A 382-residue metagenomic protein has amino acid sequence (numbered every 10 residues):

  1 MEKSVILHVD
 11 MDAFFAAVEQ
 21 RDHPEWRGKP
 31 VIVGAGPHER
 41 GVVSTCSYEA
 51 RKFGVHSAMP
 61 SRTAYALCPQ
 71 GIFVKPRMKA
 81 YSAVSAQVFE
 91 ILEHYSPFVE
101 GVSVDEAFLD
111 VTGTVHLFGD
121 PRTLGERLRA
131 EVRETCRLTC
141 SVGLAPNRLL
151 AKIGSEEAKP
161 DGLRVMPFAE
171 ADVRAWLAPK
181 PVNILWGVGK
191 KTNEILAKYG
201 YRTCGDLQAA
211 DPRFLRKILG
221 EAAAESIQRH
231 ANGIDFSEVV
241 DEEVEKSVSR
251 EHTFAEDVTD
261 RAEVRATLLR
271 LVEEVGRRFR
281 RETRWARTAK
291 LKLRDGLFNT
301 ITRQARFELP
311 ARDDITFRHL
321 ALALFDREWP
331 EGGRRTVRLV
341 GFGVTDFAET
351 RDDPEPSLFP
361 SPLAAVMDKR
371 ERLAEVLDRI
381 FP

Functional and structural regions predicted by a protein language model:
M1-F15, E19, V272, H319-P382: Non-catalytic peripheral regions of nucleotide-handling enzymes
M1-S226, V239, R277, L363-P382: Gly/Gly-Pro- and Ser/Thr-rich, intrinsically disordered tail segments characteristic of DNA damage-repair and tolerance
H8, I184, T192-T336, E349 (+1 more regions): DNA-contacting surface of Y-family translesion DNA polymerases
F14, P37-R40, G296-N299, F347-T350: Short, charged/polar surface micro-motifs in flexible loops or helix N-caps
A107-G113, T302-A305, S357-P360: Short, hydrophobic beta-strand segments
T112, A145-N147, R294, G343-F347: Short loop/turn motifs enriched for small/polar and acidic residues
T139-S141, K290, L339-G341: Residues at or immediately flanking beta-strands
P160, K180, R250, A348-R351 (+1 more regions): Surface-exposed, charge/polar-rich loops and edge strands
